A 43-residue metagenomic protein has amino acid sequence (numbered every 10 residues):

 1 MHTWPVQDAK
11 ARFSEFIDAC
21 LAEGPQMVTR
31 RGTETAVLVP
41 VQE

Functional and structural regions predicted by a protein language model:
M1-A19, T29: Bateman/CBS regulatory modules and CBS-like beta-alpha motifs in cytosolic regions of diverse proteins
A22-G24: Short loop/turn microsegments at loop-to-beta-strand junctions
M27-E43: Short, charge-rich, low-complexity interaction segments located in flexible loops at or near secondary-structure
